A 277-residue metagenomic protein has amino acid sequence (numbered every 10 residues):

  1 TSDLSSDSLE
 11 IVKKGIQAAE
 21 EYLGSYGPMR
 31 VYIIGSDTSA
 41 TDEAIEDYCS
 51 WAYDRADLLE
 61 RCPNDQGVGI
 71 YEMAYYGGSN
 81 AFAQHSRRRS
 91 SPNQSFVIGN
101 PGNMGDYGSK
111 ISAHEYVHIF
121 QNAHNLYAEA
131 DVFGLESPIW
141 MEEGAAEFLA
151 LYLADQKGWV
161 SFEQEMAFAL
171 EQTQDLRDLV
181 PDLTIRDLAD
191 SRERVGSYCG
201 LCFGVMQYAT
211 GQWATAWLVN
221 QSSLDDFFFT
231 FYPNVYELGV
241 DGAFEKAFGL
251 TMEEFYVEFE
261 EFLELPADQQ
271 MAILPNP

Functional and structural regions predicted by a protein language model:
T1-D7, F96-Y107, D131-S137, S197-V205 (+2 more regions): Second-shell loop/turn segments in exported
S2-S79, A113-Y116, A123, F259: Zn2+-dependent metallopeptidase catalytic core
K14, Y236-P277: Beta/coil-rich, acidic/histidine-enriched accessory regions frequently appended to metallopeptidases
Q17-S25, V117-L126, A150-G158, A216-L224 (+4 more regions): Sec-exported extracytoplasmic/periplasmic mature domains
A19, E171-E253: Active-site-proximal alpha-helical
Y22-S36, Y127-F133, S137, K157-M166 (+1 more regions): Surface-exposed patches in mature extracellular/periplasmic domains of secreted proteins
N64-S90, Q94-F96, A130, D190-C202 (+3 more regions): Surface-exposed intrinsically disordered loops and tails
S79-R177: Zinc-dependent metallopeptidase catalytic helix centered on the HExxH motif and its immediate flanking segment
